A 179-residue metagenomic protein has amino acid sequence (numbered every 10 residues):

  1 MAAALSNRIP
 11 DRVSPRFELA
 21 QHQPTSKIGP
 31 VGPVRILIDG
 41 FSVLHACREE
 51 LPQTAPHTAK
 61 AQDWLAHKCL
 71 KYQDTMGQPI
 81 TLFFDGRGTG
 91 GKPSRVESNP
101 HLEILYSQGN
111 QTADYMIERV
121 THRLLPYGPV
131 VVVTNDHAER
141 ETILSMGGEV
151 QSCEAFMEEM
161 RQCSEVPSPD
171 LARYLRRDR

Functional and structural regions predicted by a protein language model:
A4, D11, R16-E18, H22 (+2 more regions): Nuclease catalytic cores that cleave nucleic-acid phosphodiester bonds, predominantly acidic two-metal-ion
